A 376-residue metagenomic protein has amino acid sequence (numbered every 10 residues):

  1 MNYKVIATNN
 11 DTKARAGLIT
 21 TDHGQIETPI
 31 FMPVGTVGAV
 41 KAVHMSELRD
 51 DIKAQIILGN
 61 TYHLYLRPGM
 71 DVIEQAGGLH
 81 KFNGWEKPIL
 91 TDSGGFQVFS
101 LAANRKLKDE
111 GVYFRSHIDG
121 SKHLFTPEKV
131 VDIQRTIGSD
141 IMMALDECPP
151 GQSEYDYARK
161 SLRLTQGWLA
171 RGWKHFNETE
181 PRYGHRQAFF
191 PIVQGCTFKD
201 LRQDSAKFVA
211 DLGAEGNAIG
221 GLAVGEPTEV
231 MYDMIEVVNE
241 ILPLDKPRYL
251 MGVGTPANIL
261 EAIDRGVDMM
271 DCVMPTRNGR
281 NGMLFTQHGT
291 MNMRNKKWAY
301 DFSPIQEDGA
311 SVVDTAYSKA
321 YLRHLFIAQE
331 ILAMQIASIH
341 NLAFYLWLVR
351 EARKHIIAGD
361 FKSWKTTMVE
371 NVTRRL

Functional and structural regions predicted by a protein language model:
M1-R182, K296-A299: Non-catalytic, usually N-terminal nucleic-acid engagement modules in DNA/RNA processing proteins
M1-T20, I26-P33, K41-A42, D146-Q152 (+1 more regions): C-terminal extensions of enzymes
G24, I57, D92, Q134 (+5 more regions): Conserved, mostly hydrophobic/aromatic
Y65, P150-G151, G225-E226, N278-G279 (+1 more regions): Short secondary-structure capping/turn micro-motifs that flank functional sites
K129, I133-I137, K160, L164-R171 (+5 more regions): A non-catalytic, amphipathic alpha-helix used as a structural packing/dimerization or gating element in enzyme scaffolds
G138, L169, W173-F176, E180 (+4 more regions): Structural signal for hydrophobic packing residues in well-ordered secondary-structure cores of soluble enzyme domains
G151-Y155, R159, G216-L222, I331-M334: Glycine- and acidic
R163, H175, T179, Q187-I305: Glycine-rich phosphate/ribose-binding loops and adjacent secondary-structure elements that form binding surfaces
